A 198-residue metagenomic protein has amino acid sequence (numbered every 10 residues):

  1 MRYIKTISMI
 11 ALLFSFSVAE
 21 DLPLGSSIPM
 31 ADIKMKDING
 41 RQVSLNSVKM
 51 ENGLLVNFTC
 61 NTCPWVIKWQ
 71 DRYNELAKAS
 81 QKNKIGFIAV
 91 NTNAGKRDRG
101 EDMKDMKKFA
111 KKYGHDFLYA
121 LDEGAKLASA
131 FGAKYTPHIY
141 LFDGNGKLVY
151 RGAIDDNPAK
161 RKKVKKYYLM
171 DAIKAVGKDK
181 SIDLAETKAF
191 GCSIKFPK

Functional and structural regions predicted by a protein language model:
Y3-S15: Sec-dependent N-terminal signal peptides
A19-N46: N-terminal "domain-start" segment that seeds a small globular fold
N46-I67, I173: Short active-site neighborhood of thiol/selenol oxidoreductases, capturing the structured segment around
M50-L54, K82-F87, G114-L118, G144-N145: Loop/turn elements at helix/coil->beta-strand transitions in domains of secreted/extracellular proteins
C60-W69, I139, C192-K195: Short, thiol/selenol-centered motifs that function as redox-active sites or metal-ligating centers
I67-K112, L121-A130: Structural microenvironment flanking redox-active thiols in thiol-disulfide oxidoreductases
H115-F117, A133-Y140: Structural micro-motif
L141-K198: Thiol-/selenol-based redox modules, centered on thioredoxin-like and closely related oxidoreductase domains
